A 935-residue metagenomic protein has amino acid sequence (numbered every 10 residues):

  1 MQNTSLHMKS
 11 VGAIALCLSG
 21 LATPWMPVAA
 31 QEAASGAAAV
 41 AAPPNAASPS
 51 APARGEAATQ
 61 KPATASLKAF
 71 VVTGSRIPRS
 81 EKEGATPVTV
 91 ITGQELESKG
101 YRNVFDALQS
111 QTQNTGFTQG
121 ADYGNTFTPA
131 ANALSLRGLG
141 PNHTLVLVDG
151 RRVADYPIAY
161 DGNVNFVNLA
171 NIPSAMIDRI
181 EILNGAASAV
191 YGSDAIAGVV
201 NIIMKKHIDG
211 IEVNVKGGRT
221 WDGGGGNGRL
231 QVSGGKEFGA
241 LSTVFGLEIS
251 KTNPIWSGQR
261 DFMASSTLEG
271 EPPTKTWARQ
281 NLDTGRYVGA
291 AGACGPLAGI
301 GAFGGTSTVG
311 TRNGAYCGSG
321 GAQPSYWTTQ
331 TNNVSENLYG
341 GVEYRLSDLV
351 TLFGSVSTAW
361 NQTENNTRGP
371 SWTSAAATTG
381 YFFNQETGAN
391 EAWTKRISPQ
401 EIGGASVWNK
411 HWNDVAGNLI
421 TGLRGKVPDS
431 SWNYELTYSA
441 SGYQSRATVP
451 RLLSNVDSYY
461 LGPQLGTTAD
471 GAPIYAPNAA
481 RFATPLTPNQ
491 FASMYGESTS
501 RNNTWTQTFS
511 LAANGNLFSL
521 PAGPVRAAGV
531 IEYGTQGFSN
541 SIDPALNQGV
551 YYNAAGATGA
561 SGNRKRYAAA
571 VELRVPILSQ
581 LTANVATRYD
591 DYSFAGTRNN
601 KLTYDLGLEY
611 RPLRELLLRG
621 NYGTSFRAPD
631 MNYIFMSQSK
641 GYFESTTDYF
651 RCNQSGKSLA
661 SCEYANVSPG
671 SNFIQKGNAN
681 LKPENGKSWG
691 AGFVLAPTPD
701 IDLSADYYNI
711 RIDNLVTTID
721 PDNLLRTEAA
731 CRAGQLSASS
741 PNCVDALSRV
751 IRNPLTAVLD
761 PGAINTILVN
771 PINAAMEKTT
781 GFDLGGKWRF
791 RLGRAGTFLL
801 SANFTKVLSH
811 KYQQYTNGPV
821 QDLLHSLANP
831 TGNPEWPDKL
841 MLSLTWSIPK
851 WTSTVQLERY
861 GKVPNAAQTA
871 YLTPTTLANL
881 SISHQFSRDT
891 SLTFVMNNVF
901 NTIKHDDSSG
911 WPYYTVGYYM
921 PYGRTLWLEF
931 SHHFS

Functional and structural regions predicted by a protein language model:
A53, S66-K99, F105, Y156-D161: N-terminal periplasmic "start-of-domain" segments of outer-membrane beta-barrel proteins
T73, S80, F105, Q109-R152: Extracytoplasmic beta-strand/coil segments of soluble accessory domains associated with Gram-negative outer-membrane
V104-A107, N132-S135, V167-A170, D194-V215 (+1 more regions): N-terminal periplasmic accessory domains that precede and gate Gram-negative outer-membrane beta-barrel machines
R151-N184: Short acidic/polar hinge/loop motifs at secondary-structure boundaries that mediate gating or recognition
D161, Q259-G270, G292, P296-N333 (+6 more regions): Surface-exposed, low-complexity loop segments enriched in small/polar and acidic residues
A240-T243, L349-L352, S430-Y434, V525 (+8 more regions): Repeated loop/turn-to-beta-strand initiation elements of outer-membrane beta-barrel proteins
S454, D702, D713, L808-K811 (+2 more regions): C-terminal beta-signal and adjacent terminal beta-strands/loops of Gram-negative outer-membrane beta-barrel proteins
G641, G796-R888, F900: C-terminal beta-barrel architecture of Gram-negative outer-membrane proteins
